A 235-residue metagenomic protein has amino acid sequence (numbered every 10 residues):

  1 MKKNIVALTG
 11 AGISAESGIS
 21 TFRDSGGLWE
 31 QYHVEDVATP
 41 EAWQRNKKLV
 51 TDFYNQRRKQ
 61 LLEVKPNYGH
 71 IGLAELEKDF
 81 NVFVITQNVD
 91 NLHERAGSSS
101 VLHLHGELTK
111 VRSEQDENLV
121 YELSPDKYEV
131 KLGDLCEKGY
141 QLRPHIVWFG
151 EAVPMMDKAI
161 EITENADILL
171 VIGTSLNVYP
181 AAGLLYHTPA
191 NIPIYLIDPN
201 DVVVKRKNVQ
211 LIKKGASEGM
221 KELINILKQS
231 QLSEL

Functional and structural regions predicted by a protein language model:
M1-L235: Conserved catalytic core of sirtuin-type NAD+-dependent deacylases
